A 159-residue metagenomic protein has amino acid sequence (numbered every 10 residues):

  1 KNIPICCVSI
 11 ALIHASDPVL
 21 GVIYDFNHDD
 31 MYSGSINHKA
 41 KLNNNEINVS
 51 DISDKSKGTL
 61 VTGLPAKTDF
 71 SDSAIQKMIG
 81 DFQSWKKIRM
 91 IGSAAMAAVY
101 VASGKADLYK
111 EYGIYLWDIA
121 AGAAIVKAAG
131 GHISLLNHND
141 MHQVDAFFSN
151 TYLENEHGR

Functional and structural regions predicted by a protein language model:
K1, H14, H138-D140: N-terminal subdomain of lithium-sensitive/metallo-dependent phosphomonoesterases centered on the IMPase/IPPase/PAP
K1-V8: Glycine/serine-rich anion-binding loops at beta->alpha junctions that coordinate negatively charged ligand groups
I5, I36-N37, S103: ATP/adenylate-binding site constellation spanning eukaryotic-like Ser/Thr protein kinases, ABC-transporter
S9-A98, D145-R159: Acidic beta-strand-loop-alpha-helix segment within the catalytic core of divalent metal-dependent phosphate-processing
Q76-Q83, M96-R159: Oxyanion/phosphate-interacting regions
